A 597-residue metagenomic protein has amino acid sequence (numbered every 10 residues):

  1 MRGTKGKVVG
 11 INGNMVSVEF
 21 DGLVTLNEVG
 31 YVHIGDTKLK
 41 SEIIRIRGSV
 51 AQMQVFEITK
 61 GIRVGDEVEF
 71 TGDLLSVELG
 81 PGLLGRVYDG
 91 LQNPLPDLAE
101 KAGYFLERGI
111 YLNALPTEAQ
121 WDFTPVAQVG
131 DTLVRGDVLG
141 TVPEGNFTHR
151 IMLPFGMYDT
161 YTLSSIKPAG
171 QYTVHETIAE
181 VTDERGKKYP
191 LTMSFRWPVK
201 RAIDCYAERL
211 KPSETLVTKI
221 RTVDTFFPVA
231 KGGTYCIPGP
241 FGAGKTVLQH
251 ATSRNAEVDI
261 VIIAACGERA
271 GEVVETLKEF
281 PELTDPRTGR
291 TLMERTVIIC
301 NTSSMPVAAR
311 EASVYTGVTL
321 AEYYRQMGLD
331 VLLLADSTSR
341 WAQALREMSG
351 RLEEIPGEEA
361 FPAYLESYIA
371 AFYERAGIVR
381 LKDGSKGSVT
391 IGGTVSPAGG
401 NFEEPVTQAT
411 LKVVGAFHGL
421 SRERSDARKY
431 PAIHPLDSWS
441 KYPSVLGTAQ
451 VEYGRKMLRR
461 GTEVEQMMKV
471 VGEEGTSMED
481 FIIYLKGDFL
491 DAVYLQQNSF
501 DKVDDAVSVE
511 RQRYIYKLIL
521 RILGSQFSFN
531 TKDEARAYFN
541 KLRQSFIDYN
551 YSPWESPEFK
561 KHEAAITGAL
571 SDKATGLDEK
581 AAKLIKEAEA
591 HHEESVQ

Functional and structural regions predicted by a protein language model:
M1-A99, G103-E107: N-terminal accessory targeting/assembly segments
M15-E19, A51-E57, T117-Q128, T162-K167 (+1 more regions): Short alpha-helix capping/helix-loop boundary micro-motifs
D21, G35, D73-L74, Q92 (+4 more regions): Short, surface-exposed secondary-structure boundary micro-motifs
L39, G48-A51, D73, M157 (+3 more regions): Metallocofactor- and cofactor-centric catalytic cores in central/energy metabolism, strongly enriched
I44-V50, P81-Q92, F147-A169, K188-I203: Short, compositionally biased
E100-E144, H149-G156, T173-G233, L248-A251 (+2 more regions): P-loop NTPase nucleotide-binding/switch module
T225-F226, G232-I547, E555: P-loop NTPase catalytic core
T531-Q597: C-terminal amphipathic alpha-helical interaction region
